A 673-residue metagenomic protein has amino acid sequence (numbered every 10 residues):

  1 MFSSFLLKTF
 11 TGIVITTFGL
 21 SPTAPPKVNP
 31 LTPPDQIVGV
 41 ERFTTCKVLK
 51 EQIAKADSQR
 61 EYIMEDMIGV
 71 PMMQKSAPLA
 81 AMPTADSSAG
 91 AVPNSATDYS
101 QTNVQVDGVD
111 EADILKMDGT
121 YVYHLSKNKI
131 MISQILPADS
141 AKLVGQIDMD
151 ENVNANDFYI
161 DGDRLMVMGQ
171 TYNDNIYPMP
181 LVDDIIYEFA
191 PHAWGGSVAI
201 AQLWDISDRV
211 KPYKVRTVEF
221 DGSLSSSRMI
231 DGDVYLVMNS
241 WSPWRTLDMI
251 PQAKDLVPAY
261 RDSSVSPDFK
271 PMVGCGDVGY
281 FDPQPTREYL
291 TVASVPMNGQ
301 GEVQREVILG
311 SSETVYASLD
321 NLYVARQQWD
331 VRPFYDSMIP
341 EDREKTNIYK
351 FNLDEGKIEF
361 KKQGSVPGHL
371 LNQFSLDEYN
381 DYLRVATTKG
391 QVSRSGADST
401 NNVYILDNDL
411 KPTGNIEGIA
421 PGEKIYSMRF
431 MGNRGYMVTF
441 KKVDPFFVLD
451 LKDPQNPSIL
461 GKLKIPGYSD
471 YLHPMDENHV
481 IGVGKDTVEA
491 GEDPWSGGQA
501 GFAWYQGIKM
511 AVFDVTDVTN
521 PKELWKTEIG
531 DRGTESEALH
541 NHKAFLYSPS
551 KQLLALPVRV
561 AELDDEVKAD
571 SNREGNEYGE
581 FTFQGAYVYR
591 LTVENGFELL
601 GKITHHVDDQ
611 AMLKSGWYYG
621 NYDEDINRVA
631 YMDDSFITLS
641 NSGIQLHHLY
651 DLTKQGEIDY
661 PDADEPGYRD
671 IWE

Functional and structural regions predicted by a protein language model:
F2, L6, F18-E673: Beta-sheet-rich non-transmembrane sensory/scaffold domains
T11-T16: Hydrophobic helical h-region of N-terminal Sec-dependent signal peptides in bacterial secretory/periplasmic proteins
